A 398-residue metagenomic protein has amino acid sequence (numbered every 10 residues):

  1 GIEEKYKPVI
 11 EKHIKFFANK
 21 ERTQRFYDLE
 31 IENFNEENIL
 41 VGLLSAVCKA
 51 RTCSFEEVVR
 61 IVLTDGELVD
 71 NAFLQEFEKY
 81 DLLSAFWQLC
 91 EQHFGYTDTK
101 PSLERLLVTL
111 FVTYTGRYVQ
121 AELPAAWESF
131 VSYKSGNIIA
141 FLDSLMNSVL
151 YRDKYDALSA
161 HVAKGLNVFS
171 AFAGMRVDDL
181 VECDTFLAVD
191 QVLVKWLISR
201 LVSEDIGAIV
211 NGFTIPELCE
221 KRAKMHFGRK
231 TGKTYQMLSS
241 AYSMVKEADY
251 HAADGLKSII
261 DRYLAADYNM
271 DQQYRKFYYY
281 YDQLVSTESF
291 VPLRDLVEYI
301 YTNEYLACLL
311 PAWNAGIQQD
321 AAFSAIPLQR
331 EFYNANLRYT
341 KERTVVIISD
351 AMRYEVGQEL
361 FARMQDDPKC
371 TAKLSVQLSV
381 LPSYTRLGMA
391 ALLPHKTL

Functional and structural regions predicted by a protein language model:
G1-T344, R353-L398: …; additionally, a secondary subgroup of soluble metalloenzymes is captured
D350: Ligand-binding pocket scaffold of soluble enzyme catalytic domains
